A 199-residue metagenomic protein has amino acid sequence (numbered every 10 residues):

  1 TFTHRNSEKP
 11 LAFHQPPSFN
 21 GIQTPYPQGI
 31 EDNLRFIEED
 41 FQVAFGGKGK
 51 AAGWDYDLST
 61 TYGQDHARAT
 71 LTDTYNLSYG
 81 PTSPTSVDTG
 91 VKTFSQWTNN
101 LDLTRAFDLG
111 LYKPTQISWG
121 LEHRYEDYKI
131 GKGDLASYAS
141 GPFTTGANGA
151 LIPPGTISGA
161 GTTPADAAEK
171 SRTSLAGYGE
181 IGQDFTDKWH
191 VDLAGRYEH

Functional and structural regions predicted by a protein language model:
T1-Q28: Periplasmic-side early beta-strands and strand-to-turn transitions of outer-membrane beta-barrels
T3-K9, E38-D40, A52, Y56 (+3 more regions): Structural signature of outer-membrane beta-barrel domains
A12-Q15, L103, A194: Intrinsically disordered, low-complexity sequence elements enriched in Ser/Thr/Gly/Pro
Q15-P17, Q64, Y75, A136 (+1 more regions): Flexible domain-boundary/linker segments
T24, I30-A44, G49-K50, Y62 (+1 more regions): Outer-membrane beta-barrel transmembrane domain signature of Gram-negative proteins, especially the mid-to-C-terminal
W189-H199: Transmembrane beta-strand segments that form the barrel wall of outer-membrane beta-barrel proteins
